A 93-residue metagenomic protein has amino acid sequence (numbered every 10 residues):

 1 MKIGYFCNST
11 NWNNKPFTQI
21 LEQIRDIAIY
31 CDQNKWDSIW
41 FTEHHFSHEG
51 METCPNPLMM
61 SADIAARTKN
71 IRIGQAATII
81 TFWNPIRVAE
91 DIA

Functional and structural regions predicted by a protein language model:
M1-R67, I71-R72: N-terminal beta1-alpha1-beta2 module of alpha/beta enzyme domains
T18-Q23, T81-A93: Glycine-rich anion/phosphate-binding loops
R72, A77-W83: Active-site nucleophile and cofactor-binding loops and adjacent substrate-binding regions of central metabolic enzymes
